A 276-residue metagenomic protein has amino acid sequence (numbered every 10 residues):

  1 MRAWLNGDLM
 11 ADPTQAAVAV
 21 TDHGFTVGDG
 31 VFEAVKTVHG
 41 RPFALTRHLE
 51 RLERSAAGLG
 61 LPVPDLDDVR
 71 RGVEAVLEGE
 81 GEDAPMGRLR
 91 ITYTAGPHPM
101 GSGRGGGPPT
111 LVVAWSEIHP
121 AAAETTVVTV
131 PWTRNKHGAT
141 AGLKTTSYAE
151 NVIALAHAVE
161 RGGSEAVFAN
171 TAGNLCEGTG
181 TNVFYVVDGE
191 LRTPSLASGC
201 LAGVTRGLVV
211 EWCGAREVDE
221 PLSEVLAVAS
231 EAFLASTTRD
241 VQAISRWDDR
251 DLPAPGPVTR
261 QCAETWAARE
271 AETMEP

Functional and structural regions predicted by a protein language model:
M1-E78, T94, S102-P276: Helix-start/capping segments and mature chain N-termini
E82-Y93: Ordered, amphipathic secondary-structure segments that act as subunit-interaction surfaces in large macromolecular
